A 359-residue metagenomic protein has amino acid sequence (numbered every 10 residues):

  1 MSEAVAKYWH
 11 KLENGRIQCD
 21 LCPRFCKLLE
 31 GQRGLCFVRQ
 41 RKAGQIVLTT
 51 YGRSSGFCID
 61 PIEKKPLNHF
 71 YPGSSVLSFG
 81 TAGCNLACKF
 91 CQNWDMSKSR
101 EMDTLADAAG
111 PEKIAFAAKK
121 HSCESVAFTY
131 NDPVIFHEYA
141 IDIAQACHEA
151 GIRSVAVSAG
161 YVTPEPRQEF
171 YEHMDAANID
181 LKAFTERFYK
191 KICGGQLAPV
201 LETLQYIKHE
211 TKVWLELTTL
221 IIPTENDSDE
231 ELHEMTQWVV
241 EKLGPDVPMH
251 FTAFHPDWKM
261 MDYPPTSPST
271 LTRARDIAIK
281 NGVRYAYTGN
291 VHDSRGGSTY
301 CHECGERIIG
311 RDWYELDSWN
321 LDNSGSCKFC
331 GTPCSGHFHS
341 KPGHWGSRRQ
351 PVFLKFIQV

Functional and structural regions predicted by a protein language model:
M1-E30, T224-V359: Auxiliary Fe-S-binding modules of radical SAM enzymes
M1-S74: Flexible, acidic/Gly-rich N-terminal and inter-domain linker regions that tether and position cofactor-handling modules
L21, L35-V38, G83-L86, F90 (+2 more regions): Short, cysteine/histidine-rich loop/knuckle motifs that typically chelate Zn2+
F25-T49, N93-D103, G310-Y314, C334-K341: Iron-sulfur (Fe-S) cluster-binding segments and ferredoxin-like electron-carrier domains, especially [2Fe-2S]
Q32, C84, T185: A generic "binding-loop/recognition-motif" signal
R41-A176, W345-L354: Conserved Radical SAM active-site core
A108-S269: Conserved AdoMet/S-adenosylmethionine-binding subsite of the radical SAM
